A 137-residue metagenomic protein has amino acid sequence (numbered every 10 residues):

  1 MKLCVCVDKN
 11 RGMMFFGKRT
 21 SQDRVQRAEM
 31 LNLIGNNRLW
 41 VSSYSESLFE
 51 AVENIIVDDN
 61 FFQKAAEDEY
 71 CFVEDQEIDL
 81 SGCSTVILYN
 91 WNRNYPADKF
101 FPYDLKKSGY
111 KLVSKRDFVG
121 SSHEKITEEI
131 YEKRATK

Functional and structural regions predicted by a protein language model:
M1-K137: Enzymes that bind and transform nitrogen-containing heteroaromatic metabolites
